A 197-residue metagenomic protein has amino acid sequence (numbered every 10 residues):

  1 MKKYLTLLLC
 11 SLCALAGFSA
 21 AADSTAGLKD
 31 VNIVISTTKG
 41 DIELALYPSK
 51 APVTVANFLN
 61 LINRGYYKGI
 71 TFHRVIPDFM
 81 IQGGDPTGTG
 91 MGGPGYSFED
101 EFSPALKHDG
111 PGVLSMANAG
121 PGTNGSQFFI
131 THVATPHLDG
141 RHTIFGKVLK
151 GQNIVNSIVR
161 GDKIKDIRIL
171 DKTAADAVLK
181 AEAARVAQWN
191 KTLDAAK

Functional and structural regions predicted by a protein language model:
K2-C10: Sec-dependent signal peptide recognition, specifically the positively charged N-region followed immediately by
T6, L15-K197: Cyclophilin-like peptidyl-prolyl cis-trans isomerases
